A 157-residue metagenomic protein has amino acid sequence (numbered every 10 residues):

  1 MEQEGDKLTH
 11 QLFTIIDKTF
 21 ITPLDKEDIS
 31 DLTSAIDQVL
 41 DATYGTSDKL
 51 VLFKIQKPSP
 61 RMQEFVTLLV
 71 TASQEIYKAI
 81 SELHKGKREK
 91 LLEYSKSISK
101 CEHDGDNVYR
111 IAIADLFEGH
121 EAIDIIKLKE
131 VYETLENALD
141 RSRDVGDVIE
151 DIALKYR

Functional and structural regions predicted by a protein language model:
M1-R157: Cytosolic, long alpha-helical scaffolding segments
